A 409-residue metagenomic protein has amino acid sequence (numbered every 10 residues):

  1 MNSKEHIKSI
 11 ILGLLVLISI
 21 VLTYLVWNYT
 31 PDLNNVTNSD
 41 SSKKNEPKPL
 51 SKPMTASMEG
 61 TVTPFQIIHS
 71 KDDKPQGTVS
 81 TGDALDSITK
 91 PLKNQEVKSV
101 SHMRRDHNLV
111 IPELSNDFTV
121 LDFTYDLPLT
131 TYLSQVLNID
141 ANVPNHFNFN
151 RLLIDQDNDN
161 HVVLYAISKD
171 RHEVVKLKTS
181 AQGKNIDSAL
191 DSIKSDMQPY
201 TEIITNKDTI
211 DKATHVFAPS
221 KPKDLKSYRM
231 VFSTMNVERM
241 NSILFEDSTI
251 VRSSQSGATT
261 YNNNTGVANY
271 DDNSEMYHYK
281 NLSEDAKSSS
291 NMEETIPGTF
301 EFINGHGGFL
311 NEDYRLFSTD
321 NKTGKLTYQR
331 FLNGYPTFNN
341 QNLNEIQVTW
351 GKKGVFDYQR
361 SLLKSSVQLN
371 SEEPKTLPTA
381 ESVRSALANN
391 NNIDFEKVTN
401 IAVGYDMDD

Functional and structural regions predicted by a protein language model:
M1-I7: Short, Lys/Arg-rich N-terminal segment immediately upstream of the first membrane anchor
K8-V26: Hydrophobic membrane-insertion alpha-helices, especially the h-region of bacterial N-terminal signal peptides
L22-N291: Preferential activation on post-signal-peptide N-terminal prodomains/segments of secreted or lumenal proteins
A84-L92, E96-V97, S227, V231-N241 (+2 more regions): Short, non-transmembrane alpha-helical segments in secretory-pathway proteins
H146-Y165, T327-F338, V383-D408: Amphipathic, soluble alpha/beta structural segments
F232-H278, L310-S361, I401-D409: Exposed beta-strand-loop-beta-strand "reactive/processing" segments of non-cytosolic proteins
T349-T379: Short helix-loop boundary/capping segments
